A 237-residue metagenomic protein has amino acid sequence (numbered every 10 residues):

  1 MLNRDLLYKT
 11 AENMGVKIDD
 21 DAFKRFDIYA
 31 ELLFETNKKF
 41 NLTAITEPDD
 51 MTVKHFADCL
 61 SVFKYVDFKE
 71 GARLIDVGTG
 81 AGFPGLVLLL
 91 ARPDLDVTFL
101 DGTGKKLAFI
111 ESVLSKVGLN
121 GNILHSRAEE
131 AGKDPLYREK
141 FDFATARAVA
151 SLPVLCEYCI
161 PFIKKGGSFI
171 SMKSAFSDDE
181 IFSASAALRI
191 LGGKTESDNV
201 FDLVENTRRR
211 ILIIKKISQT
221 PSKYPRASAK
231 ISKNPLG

Functional and structural regions predicted by a protein language model:
L2-I75, K105, E111-N120, A227: Class I SAM-dependent transferase core
D20, T46, H125-R127, S197-N199: Short loop/edge segments at beta-strand edges and connector loops that shape dinucleotide/nucleotide cofactor-binding
L60-A150, C156-E157: Conserved SAM/SAH cofactor-binding pocket of Class I
R92, I163-K165: Helix-to-beta-strand junctions that scaffold the AdoMet/dcAdoMet cofactor pocket in Class I SAM-dependent enzymes
K106-A108, S177, I181: Short alpha-helix immediately C-terminal to the canonical SAM-binding loop
E129, S174-D178, D202: Short "lid" loop at the C-terminus of a central beta-strand within the Rossmann-like core of SAM-dependent
G166-F176: Conserved beta-strand signature within the Rossmann-like core of class I S-adenosyl-L-methionine
F182-G237: SAM/dcSAM-binding transferase cores
